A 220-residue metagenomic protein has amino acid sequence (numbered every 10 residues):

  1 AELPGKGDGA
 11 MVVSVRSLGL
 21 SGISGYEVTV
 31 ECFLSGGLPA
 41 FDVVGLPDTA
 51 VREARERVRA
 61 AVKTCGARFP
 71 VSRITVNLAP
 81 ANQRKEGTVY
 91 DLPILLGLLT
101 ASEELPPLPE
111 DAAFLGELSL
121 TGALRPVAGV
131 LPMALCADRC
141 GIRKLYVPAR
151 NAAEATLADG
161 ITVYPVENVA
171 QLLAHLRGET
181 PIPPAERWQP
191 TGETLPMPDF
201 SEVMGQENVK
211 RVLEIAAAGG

Functional and structural regions predicted by a protein language model:
E2-G220: Peripheral, non-AAA+ core regions of ATP-driven protein-machinery
